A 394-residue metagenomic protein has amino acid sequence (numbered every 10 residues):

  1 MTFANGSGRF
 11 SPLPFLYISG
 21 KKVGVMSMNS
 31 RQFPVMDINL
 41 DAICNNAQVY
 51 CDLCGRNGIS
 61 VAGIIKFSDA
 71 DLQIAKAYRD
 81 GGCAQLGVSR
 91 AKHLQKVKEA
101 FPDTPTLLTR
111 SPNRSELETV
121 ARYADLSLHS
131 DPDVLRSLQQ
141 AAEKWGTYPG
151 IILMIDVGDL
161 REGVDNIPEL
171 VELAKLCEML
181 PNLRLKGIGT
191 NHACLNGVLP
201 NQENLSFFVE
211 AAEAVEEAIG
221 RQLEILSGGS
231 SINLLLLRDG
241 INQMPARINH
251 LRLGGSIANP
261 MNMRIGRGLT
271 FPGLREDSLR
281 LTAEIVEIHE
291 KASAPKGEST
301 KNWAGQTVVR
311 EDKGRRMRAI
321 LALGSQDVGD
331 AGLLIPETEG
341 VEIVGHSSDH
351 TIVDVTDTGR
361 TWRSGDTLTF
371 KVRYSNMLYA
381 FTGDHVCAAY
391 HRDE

Functional and structural regions predicted by a protein language model:
F3, S7-P14: Intrinsically disordered, low-complexity segments enriched in serine/proline and basic residues
G6-G8, G20, G24: Residue-identity detector for glycine
M26-I38: Generic N-terminal amphipathic, Lys/Arg-enriched alpha-helix
V35-D37, I59-A214, A218-I219: Active-site-proximal beta-alpha core segment in soluble small-molecule metabolic enzymes
I43, K66, V97, L153 (+5 more regions): Conserved, mostly hydrophobic/aromatic
S206-E394: Active-site anion/phosphate-binding pocket segments in diverse small-molecule metabolic enzymes
